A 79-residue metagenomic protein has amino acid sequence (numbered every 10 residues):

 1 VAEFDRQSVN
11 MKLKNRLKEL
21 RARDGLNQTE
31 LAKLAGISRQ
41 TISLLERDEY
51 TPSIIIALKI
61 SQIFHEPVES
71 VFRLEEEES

Functional and structural regions predicted by a protein language model:
V1-N10, Q62, F72-S79: Short, charged recognition helix plus adjacent turn of helix-turn-helix-like nucleic-acid-binding domains
N15-L34: Short basic helix-loop element that most often maps to the first helix and adjoining turn of HTH DNA-binding modules
Q28, R39, A57: Helix-turn-helix DNA-binding elements, focusing on the entry/boundary residues of the two helices that contact DNA
E30, T41, S70: Residues in the helix-turn-helix
I37-T51: Recognition helix of helix-turn-helix/homeodomain-like DNA-binding domains that insert into the DNA major groove
E49-K59, E78: Short, basic-rich loop-to-helix N-cap that marks the start of a DNA-contacting helix
I55-S70: DNA major-groove recognition helix of helix-turn-helix/homeodomain DNA-binding modules
